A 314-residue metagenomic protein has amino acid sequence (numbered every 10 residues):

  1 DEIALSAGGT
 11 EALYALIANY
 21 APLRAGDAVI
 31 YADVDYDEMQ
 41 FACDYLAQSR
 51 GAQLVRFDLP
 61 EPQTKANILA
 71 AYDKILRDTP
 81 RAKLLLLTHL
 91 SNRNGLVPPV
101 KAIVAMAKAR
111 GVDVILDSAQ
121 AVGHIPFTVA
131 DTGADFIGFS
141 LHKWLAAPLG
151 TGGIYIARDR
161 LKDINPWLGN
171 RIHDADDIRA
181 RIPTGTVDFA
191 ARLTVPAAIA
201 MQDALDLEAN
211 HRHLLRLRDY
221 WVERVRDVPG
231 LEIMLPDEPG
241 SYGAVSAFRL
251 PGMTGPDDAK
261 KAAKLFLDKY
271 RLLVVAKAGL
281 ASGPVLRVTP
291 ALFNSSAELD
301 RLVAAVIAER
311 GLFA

Functional and structural regions predicted by a protein language model:
E2, S6-A7, Y20-Q40, Q53 (+1 more regions): Conserved PLP-anchoring active-site segment centered on the Schiff-base-forming lysine
Q53-V55, T64-A119, G123: Active-site phosphate-binding strand-loop segment of PLP-dependent enzymes
T132-I172: Active-site PLP attachment segment
D176-F189: A short glycine-threonine-serine/GTX helix/turn-capping micro-motif
A190, V195-P236: Conserved PLP-dependent catalytic core of the aminotransferase class-I/II
L215-D219, V225-K269: Conserved PLP-binding catalytic core of the aspartate aminotransferase-like
G255-D258, K264-V274, A278-A314: PLP-dependent enzyme catalytic core of the Aspartate aminotransferase-like
